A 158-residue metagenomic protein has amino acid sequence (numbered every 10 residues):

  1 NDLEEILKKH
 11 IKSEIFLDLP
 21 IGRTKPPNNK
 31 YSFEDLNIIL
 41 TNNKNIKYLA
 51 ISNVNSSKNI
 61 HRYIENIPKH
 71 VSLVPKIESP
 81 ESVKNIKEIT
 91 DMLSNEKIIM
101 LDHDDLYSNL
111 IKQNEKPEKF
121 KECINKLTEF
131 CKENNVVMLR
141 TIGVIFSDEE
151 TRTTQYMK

Functional and structural regions predicted by a protein language model:
N1-K158: Expand to "…catalyze enediolate/carbanion chemistry for C-C bond making/breaking, isomerization, decarboxylation
